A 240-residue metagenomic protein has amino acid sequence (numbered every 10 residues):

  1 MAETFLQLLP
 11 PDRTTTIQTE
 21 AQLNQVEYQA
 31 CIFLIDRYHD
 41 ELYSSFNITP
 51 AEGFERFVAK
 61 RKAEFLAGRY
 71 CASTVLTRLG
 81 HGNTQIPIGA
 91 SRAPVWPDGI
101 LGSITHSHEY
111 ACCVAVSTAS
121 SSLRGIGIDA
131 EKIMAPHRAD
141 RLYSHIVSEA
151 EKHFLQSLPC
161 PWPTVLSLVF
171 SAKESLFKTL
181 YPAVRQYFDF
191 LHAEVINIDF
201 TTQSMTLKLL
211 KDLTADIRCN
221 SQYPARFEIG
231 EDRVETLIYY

Functional and structural regions predicted by a protein language model:
M1-Y240: Core catalytic alpha/beta fold that binds nucleotide/phospho-ligands
